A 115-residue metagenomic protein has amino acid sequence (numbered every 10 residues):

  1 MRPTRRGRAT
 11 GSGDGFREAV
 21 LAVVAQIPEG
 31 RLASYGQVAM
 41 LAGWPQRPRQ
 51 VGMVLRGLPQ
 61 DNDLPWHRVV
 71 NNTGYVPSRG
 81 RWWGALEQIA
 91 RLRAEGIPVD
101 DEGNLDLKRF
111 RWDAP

Functional and structural regions predicted by a protein language model:
R2-P115: Nucleic acid-binding interface residues in structured DNA/RNA-binding domains, emphasizing the DNA-engaging scaffolds
